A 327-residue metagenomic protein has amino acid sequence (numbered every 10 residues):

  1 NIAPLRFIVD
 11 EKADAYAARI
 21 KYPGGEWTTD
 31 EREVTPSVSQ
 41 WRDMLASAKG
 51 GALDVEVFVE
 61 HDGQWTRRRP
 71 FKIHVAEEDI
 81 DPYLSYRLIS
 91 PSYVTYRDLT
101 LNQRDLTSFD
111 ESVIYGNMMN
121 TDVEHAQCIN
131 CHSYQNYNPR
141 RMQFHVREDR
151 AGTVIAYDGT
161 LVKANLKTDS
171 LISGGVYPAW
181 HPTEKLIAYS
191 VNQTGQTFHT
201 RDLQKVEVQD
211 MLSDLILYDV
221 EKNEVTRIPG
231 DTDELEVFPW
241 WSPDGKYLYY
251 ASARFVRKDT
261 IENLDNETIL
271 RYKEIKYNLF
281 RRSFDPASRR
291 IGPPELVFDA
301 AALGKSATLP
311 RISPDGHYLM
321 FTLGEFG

Functional and structural regions predicted by a protein language model:
N1, G25-Q40, F71, L106-Q127 (+5 more regions): Multi-bladed beta-propeller domains
N1-K12: Contiguous beta-strand segments within globular domains
P82-N165, S170-L171: Conserved, compact domain cores that house catalytic/ligand-binding motifs in diverse enzymes and effector modules
P82-T95, I155, Y189-M211, A251-I275 (+1 more regions): Short, conserved, GDST-rich strand-edge loop motifs in beta-rich repeat architectures
T100, G152-V154, D214-I216, N278-F280: A short loop-to-beta-strand structural motif that recurs across blades of beta-propeller domains
S133-Q135, A179, W240, R311: Conserved beta-strand position repeated across blades of beta-propeller domains
N136-N138, P182-T183, P243-D244, P314-D315: Residue-level detector of Asp-centered blade-edge/turn motifs that repeat once per structural unit in beta-propeller
R141-M142, I187, G245-L248, L319: Hydrophobic beta-strand positions that form the internal "hydrophobic ladder" of WD40/Gbeta-like beta-propeller blades
